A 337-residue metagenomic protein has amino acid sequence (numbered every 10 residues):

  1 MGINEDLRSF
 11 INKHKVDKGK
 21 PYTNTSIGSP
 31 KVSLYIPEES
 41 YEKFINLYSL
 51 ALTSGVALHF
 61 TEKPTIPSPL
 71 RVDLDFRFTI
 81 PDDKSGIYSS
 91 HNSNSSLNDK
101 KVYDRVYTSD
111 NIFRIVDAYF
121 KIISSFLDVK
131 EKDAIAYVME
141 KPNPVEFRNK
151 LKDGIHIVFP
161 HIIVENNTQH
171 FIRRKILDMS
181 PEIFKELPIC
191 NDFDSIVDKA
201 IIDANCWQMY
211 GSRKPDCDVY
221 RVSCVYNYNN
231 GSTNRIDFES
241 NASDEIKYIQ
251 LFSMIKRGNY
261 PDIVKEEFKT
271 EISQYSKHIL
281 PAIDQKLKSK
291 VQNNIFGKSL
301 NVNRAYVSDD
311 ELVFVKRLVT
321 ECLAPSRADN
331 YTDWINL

Functional and structural regions predicted by a protein language model:
M1-V116, S125, V129-E131, A200-C217 (+2 more regions): DNA replication initiation on ssDNA origins
G19, F184-P188, R327: Residue-level signal for secondary-structure boundary elements
L58-F60, S195-V197, A324-A328: Generic recognition of flexible, low-complexity loop/linker segments
L70-P81, I87-K101, R105-S109, F113-F120 (+7 more regions): Modules that initiate DNA replication and primer synthesis
A118, I122-V129, M179, I183: Generic non-transmembrane alpha-helical segments
S124-I135, L187-I189: Surface-exposed helix-capping loop/turn segments at secondary-structure junctions
V129-P142, D194: Short beta-strand elements
N166-A200, Q208, Y220: Acidic, glycine-rich loop-and-strand cores that form catalytic or ligand-binding grooves in diverse globular domains
